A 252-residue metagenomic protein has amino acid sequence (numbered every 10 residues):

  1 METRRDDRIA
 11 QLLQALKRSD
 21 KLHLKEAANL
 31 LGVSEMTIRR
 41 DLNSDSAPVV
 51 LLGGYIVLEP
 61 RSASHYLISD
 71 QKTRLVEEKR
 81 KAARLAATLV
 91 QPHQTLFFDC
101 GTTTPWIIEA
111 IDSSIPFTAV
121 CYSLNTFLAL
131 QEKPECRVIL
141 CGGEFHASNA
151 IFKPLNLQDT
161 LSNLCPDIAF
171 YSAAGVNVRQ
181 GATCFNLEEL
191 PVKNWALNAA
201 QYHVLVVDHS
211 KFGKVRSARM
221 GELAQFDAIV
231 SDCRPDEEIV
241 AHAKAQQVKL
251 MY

Functional and structural regions predicted by a protein language model:
E2-D7, Q14, H23-A27, G32 (+3 more regions): Conserved phosphate- and dinucleotide-binding cores of soluble alpha/beta proteins, encompassing both enzyme active
E2-K25, N29-L31, E35-F97, I108-S114 (+1 more regions): HTH-adjacent hinge/linker in prokaryotic transcriptional regulators
L96, F117-A119, V138, H203: Hydrophobic/aromatic residues located in beta-strands of well-ordered beta-sheets within soluble catalytic
F98-D99, C121, S231: Short beta-strand scaffold positions
D99-C100, D208: Short His-Asn-centered micro-motif
T102-P105: Gly/Ser/Thr-rich loops at beta-strand to alpha-helix junctions that form or flank small-molecule/cofactor-binding
A110-S113, F117-A119, S123-L128: Catalytic core of membrane glycerolipid acyltransferases/transacylases, capturing the structured, soluble-facing
